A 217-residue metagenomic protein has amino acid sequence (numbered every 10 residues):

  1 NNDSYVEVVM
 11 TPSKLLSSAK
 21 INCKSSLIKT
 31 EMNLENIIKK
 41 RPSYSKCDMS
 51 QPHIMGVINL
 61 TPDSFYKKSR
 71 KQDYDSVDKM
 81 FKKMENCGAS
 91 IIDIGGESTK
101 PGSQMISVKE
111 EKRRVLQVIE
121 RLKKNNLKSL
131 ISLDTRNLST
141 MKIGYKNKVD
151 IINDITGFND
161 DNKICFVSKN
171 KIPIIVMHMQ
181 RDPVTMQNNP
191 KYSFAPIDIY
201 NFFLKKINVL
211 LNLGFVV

Functional and structural regions predicted by a protein language model:
N1-Y44: N-terminal accessory interaction module
L16-N33, I91-D93, S132, N153-D154 (+1 more regions): Conserved beta-strand positions in the central sheet of alpha/beta enzyme cores
T30-I38, F65-E85, E110-R113, T156-F158 (+1 more regions): Glycine-rich anion/phosphate-binding loops
M49, Q104-L133, S139, K169-M179: Alpha-helix-loop-beta-strand connector modules within alpha/beta enzyme cores
Q51-I54, N125-D134, D150-I151, V216: Short beta-strand/loop segments at the ligand-binding rim of alpha/beta enzyme cores
I58, M84, G88, I92 (+3 more regions): Conserved, mostly hydrophobic/aromatic
L60-F65, T99-G102, N147, I155-V217: Conserved anion-binding
F65-Y66, S90-V118: Glycine-rich, proline-tolerant flexible connector loops at the mouths of alpha/beta enzymes
